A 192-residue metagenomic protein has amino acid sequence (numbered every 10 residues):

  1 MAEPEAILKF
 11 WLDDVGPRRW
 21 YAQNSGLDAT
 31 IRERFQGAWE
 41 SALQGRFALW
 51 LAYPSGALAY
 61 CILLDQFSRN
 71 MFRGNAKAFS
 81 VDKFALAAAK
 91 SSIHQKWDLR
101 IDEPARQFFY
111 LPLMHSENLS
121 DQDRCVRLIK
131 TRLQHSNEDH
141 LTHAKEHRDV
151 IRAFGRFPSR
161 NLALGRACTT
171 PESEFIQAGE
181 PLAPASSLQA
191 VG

Functional and structural regions predicted by a protein language model:
M1-L58, L63-G192: Intrinsically disordered, low-complexity activation-like regions
